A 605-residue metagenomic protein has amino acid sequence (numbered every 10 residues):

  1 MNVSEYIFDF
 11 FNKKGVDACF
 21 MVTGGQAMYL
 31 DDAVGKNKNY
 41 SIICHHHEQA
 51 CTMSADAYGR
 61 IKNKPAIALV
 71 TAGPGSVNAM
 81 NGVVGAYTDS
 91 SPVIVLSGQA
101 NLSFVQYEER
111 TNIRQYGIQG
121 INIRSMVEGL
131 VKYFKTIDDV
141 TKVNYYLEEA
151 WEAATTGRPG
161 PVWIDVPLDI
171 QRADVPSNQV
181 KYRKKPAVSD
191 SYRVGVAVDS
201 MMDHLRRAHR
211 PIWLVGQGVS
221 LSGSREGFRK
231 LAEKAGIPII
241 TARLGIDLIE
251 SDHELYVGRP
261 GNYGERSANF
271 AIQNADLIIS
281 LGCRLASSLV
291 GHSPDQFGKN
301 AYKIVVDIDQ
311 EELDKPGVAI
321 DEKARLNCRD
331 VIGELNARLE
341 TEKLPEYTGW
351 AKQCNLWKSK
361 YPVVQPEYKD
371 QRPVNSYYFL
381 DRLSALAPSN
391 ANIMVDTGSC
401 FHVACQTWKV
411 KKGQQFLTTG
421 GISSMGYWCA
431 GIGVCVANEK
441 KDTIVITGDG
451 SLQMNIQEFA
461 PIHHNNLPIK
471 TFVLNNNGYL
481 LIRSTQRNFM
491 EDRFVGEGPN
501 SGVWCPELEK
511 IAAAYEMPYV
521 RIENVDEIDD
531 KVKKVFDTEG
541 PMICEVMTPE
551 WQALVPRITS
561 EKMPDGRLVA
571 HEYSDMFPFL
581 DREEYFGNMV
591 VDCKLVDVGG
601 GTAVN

Functional and structural regions predicted by a protein language model:
M1-E342, L386, P468-T471: N-terminal alpha/beta PP-like core and its mobile active-site loop of ThDP/TPP-dependent enzymes
S4-D17, V22-G25, L30-N37, N355-N438: Active-site diphosphate/adenylate-binding microenvironment
M21-G24, I42-M53, A68-G75, D138-D139 (+5 more regions): Active-site nucleophile and cofactor-binding loops and adjacent substrate-binding regions of central metabolic enzymes
P65, H209-P211, N392, Q415 (+1 more regions): Residues that mark the start of a beta-strand
L96, Q106-I118, N262, L313-P316 (+4 more regions): Thiamine diphosphate
I164-R172, A351-S359, P549-W551, S560: A short, charged, Gly/Pro-tolerant segment at domain boundaries
D165, M394-D396, E545: Short beta-strand segments
K181-A197, L344-P373: Long, charged amphipathic helices and adjacent flexible linkers at domain junctions
